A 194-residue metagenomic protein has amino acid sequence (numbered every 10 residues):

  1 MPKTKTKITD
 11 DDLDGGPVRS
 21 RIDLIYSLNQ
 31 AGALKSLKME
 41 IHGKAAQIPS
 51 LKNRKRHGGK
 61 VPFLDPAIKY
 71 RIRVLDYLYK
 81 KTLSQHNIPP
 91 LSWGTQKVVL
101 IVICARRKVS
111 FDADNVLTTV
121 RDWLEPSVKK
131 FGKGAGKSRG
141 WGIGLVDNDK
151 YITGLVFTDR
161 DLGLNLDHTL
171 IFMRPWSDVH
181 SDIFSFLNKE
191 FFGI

Functional and structural regions predicted by a protein language model:
P2-I194: Acidic, proline/glycine-enriched N-terminal capping motif
